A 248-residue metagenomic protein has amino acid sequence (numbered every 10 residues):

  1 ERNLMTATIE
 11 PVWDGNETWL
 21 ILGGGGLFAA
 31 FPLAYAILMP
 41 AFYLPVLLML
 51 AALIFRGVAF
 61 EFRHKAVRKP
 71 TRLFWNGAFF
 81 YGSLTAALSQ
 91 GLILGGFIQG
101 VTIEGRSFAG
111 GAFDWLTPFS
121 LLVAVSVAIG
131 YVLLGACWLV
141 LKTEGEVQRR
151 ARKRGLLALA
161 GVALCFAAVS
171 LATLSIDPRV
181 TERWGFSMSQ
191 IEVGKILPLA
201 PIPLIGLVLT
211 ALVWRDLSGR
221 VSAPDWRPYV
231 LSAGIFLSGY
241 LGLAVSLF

Functional and structural regions predicted by a protein language model:
E1-A51, G57: An N-terminal structural lobe/cap that precedes and organizes the functional/catalytic core across diverse proteins
N3-M5, V123-V125, F236-S238: Short hydrophobic "helix-edge" motifs at membrane interfaces and signal-peptide entry regions
W19-L20, V46, L121, A200 (+1 more regions): Hydrophobic alpha-helical transmembrane segments
G25-F28, A51-F55, G91-L94, I129-V132: Alpha-helical transmembrane segments of polytopic integral membrane proteins, especially the permease/helical cores
L33-T85: A generic, well-ordered mixed alpha/beta core segment in the N-terminal half of proteins
M49-R56, V127-G130, S238-S246: Alpha-helical transmembrane segments of multi-pass membrane proteins
F62-P224, P228, G242: Long, contiguous internal "core" modules enriched in hydrophobic/ aromatic residues
D225-F248: C-terminal hydrophobic structural anchor segments that stabilize assembly/packing rather than catalytic chemistry
